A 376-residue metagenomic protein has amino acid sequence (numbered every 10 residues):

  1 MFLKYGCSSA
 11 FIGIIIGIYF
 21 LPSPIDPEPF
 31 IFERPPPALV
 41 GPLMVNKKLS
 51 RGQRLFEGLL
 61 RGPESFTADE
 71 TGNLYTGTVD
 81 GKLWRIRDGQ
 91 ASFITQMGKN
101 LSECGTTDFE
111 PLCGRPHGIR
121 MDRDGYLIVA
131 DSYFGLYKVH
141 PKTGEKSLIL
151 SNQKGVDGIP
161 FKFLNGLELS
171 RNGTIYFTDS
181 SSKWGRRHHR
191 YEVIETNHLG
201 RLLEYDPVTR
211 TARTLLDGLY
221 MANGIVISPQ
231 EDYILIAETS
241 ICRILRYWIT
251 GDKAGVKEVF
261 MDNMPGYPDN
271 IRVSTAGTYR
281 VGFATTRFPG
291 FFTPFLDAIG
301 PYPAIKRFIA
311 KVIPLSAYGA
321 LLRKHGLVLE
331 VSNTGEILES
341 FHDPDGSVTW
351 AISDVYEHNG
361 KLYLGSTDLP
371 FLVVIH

Functional and structural regions predicted by a protein language model:
G17-Q53, T196, L327-T334: Blade/loop signatures of beta-propeller domains
E28-I31, F177-N197, A284-R323, V374: Short, conserved, GDST-rich strand-edge loop motifs in beta-rich repeat architectures
R34-P37, T71-N100, V373: Beta-propeller domains
G41-E57, F93-M97, E103-T106, P141-G158 (+3 more regions): Blade-edge beta-strand/turn elements of extracellular beta-propeller and related beta-sheet repeat scaffolds
G58-T71, L101-L127, K154-I175, S182-K183 (+7 more regions): Beta-rich, blade/repeat-based domains predominating in secreted/periplasmic proteins but also intracellular
Y75-G77, I128-A130, Y176-D179, L235-A237 (+2 more regions): Residue position within the beta-strands of beta-propeller blades
K82-W84, G135-Y137, G200-L203, R243-L245 (+2 more regions): A short loop-to-beta-strand structural motif that recurs across blades of beta-propeller domains
Y279-G282, T286-F288, W350-H376: Blade-level signature of beta-propeller repeat domains, shared across WD40, Kelch, NHL, RCC1 and BNR/Asp-box propellers
